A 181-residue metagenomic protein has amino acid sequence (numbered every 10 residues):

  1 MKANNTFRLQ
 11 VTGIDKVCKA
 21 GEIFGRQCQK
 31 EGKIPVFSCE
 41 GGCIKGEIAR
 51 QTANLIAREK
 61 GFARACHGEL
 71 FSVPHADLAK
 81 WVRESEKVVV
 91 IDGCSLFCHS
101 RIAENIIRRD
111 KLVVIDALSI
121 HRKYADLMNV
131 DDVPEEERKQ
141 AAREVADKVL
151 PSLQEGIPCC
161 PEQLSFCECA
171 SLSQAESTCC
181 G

Functional and structural regions predicted by a protein language model:
M1-A63, D77, R83-K87, F97-G181: Iron-sulfur (Fe-S) cluster-binding modules
E69-H75: Short acidic loop-to-helix transition motifs that present clustered carboxylates
V90: Redox-cofactor binding/interface segments in oxidoreductases and associated redox assembly factors
